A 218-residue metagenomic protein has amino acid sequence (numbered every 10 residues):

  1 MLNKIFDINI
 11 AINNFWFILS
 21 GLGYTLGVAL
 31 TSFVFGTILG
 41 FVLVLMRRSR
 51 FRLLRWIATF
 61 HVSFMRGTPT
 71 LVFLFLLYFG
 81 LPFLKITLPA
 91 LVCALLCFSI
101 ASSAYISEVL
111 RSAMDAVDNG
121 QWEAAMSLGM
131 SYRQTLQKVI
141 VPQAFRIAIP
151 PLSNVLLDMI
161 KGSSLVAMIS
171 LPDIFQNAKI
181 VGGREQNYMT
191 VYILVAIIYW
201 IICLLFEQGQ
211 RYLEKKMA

Functional and structural regions predicted by a protein language model:
M1-A218: Transmembrane alpha-helices and adjacent helix-loop boundaries
